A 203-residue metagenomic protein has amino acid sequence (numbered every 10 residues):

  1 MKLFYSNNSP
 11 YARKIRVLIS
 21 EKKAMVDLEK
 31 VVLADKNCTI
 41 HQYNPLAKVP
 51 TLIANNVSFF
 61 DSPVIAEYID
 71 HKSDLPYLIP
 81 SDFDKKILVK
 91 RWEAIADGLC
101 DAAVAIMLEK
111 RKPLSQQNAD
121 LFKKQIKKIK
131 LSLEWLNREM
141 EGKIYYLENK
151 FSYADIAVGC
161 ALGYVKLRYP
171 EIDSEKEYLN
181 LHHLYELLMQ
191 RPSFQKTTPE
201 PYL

Functional and structural regions predicted by a protein language model:
M1-D120: GST-like domain detector, emphasizing the conserved glutathione-binding G-site in the N-terminal thioredoxin-like
K36-T39, D74-L75, Q117, E141-K143 (+3 more regions): Glycine-rich, flexible loop/turn motifs
A66, D70, K90-E93, L133 (+2 more regions): Non-transmembrane alpha-helical segments in soluble domains of secreted/periplasmic/extracellular proteins
D70-D74, K166, P170, M189 (+1 more regions): Hydrophobic/aromatic-lined pockets within catalytic cores
P76-S81, A102, Y145-N149, E175 (+1 more regions): Short, hydrophobic secondary-structure boundary micro-motifs
A96-E186: GST-like fold's C-terminal all-alpha helical module
E175-L203: Long hydrophobic alpha-helical segments typical of transmembrane helices together with their membrane-interfacial
